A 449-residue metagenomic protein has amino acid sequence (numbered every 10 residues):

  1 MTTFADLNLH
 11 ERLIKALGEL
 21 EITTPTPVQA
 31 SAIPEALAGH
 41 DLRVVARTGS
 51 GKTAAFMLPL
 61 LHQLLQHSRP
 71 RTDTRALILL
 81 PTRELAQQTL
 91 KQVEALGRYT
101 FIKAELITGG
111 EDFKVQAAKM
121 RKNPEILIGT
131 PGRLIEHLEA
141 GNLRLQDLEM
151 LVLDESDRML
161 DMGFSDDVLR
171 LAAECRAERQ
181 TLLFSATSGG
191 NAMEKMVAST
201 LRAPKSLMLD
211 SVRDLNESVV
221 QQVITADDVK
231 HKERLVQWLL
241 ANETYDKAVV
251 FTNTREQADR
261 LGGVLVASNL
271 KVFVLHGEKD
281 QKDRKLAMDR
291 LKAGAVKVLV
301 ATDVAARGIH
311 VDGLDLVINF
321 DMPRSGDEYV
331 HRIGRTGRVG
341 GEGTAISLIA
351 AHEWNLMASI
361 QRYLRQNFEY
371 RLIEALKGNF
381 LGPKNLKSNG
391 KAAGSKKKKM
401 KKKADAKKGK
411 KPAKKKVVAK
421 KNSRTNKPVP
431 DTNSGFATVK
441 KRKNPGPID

Functional and structural regions predicted by a protein language model:
T2-L381: Conserved helicase RecA-like core
A293, E369-D449: Basic Arg/Gly/Lys-rich low-complexity intrinsically disordered segments
